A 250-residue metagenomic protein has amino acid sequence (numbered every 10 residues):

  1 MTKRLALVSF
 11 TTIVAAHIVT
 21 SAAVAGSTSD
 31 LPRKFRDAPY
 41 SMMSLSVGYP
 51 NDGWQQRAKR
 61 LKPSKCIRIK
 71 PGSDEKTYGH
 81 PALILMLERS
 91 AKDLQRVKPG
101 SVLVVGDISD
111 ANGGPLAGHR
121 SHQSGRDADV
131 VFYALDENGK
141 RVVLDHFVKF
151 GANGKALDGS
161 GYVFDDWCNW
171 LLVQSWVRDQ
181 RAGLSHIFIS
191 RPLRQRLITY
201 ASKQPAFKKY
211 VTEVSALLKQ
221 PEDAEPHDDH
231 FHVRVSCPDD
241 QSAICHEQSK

Functional and structural regions predicted by a protein language model:
M1-F10: Bacterial N-terminal signal peptides that target proteins for export
S9-H17: Bacterial N-terminal signal peptides
T20-S21: N-terminal signal peptide c-region/cleavage motif recognized by signal peptidases
S29, K140, L144-K250: Catalytic cores and adjacent binding grooves of peptidoglycan-active enzymes
P39-V105, D165-L171, G183-L184: Active-site acidic/histidine clusters and adjacent loop/turn architecture that either coordinate catalytic ions
Q95, P99-H119, I189-L197: Acidic helix-start/capping segments at beta-turn-to-alpha-helix junctions
K98-G100, Q123-A128, A182, D228-H230: Extracytoplasmic
S109-Y162: Acidic/His-rich structured neighborhood in mature extracellular/periplasmic domains
